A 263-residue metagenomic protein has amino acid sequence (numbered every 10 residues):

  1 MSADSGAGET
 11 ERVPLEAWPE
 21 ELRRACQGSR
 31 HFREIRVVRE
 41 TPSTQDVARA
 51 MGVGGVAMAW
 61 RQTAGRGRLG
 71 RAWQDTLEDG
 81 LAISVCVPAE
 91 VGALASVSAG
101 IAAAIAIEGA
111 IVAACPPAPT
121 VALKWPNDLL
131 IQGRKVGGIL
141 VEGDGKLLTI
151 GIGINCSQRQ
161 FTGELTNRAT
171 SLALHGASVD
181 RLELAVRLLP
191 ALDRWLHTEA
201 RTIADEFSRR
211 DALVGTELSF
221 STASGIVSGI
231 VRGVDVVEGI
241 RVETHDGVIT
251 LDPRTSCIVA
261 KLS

Functional and structural regions predicted by a protein language model:
M1-P116: N-terminal lobe of the biotin/lipoate ligase/transferase fold
S2-L15, V53, G92-T120, I131-S263: Long, positively charged amphipathic alpha-helical accessory segments at protein N-termini or as interdomain linkers
